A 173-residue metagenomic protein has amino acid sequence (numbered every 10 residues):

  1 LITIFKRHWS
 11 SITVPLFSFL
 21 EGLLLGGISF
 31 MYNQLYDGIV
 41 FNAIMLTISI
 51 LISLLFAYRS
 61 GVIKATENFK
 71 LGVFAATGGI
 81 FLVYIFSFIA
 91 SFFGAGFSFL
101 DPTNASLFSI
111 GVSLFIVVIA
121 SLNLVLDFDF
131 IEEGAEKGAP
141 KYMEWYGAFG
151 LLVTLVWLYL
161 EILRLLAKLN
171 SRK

Functional and structural regions predicted by a protein language model:
L1-K173: A hydrophobic alpha-helical transmembrane-helix feature that marks the membrane cores and membrane-interface segments
